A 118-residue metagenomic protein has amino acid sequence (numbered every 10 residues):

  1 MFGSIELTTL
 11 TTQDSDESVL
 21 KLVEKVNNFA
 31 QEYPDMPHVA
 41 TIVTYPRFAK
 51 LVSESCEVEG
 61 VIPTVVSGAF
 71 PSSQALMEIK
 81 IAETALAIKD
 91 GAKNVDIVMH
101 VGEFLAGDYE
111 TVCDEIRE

Functional and structural regions predicted by a protein language model:
M1-E32, H38-A40: Alpha/beta catalytic barrel-like cores
M1-T9, A40-T44, P63-G68, V95-I97: Hydrophobic faces of well-ordered beta-strands that scaffold small-molecule active sites in alpha/beta enzyme cores
S4-D16, T64-I81, G102-D108: Active-site mouth loops of central-metabolism enzymes
E6, V52, A87: Conserved, mostly hydrophobic/aromatic
P46-G68, G107-E118: Alpha-helix-loop-beta-strand connector modules within alpha/beta enzyme cores
K50, A82-A85: A broad detector of short, well-ordered amphipathic alpha-helices that serve as recognition/interaction surfaces
T84, N94-E118: Conserved anion-binding
